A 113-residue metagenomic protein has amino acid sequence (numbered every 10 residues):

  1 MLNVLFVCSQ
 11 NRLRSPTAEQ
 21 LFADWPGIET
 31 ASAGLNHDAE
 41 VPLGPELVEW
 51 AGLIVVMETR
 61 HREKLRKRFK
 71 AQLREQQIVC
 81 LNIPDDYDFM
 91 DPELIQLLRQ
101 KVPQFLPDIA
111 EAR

Functional and structural regions predicted by a protein language model:
M1-R113: Short polar/charged helix/loop
